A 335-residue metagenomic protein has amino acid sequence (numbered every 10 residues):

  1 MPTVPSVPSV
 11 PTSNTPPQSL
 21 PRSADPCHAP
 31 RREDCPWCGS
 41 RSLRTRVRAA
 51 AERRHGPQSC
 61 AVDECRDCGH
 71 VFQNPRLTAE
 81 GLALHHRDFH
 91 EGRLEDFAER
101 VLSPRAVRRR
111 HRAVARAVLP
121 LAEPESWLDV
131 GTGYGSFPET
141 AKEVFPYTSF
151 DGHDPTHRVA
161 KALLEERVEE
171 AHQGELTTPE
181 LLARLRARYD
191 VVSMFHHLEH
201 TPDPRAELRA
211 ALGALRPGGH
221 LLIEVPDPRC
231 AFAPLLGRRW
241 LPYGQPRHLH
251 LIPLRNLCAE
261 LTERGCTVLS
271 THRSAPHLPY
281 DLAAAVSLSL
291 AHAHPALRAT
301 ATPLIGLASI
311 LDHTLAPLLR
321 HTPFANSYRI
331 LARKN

Functional and structural regions predicted by a protein language model:
P2-F195, R205-L208, R273-S274, H321-L331: Conserved N-terminal segment of class I S-adenosyl-L-methionine
A50-H55, L269-A296: Conserved catalytic loop of SAM-dependent methyltransferase domains
E91-A98, L236-Q245, A285-P295: Short glycine/proline- and charge-enriched loop/turn segments that cap or connect secondary-structure elements
H196-H200: A short His-aromatic
P202-A206, A233: Short N-terminal helix/helix-N-cap motif within the alpha/beta-hydrolase-1
R205-H220: A short glycine-rich, Lys/Arg-flanked "PGG" loop and its adjoining helix->strand segment in the class I
I223-H250, R255-E260: Short, glycine-/aromatic-enriched active-site segment of Class I SAM-dependent methyltransferases
S270, S289-L331: Rossmann-like AdoMet/SAM-dependent catalytic core
